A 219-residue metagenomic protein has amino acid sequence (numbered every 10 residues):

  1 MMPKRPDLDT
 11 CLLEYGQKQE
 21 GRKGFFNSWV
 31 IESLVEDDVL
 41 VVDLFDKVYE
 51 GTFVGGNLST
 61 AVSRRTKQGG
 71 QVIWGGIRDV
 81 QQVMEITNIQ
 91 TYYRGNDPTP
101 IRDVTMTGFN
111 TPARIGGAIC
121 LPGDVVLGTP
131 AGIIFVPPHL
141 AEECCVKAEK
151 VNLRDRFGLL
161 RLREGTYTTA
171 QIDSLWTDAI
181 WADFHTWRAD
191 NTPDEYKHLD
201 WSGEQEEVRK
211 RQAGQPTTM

Functional and structural regions predicted by a protein language model:
M1-P122, F135-M219: Feature captures the catalytic cores and cofactor-binding loops of soluble hydro-lyases/lyases that act on carboxylate
V126-L127: C-terminal interaction module
A131-I133: Channel- or pocket-lining gating/hinge segments that regulate access to a cavity or pore
